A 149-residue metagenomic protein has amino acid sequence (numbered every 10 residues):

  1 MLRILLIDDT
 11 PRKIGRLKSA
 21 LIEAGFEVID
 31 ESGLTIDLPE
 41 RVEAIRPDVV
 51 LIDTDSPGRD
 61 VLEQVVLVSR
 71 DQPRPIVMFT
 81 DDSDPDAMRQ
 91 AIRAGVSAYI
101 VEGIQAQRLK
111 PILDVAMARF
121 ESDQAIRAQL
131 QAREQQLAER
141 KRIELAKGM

Functional and structural regions predicted by a protein language model:
M1-K13, L17-L21, V50: Conserved acidic segment of CheY-like receiver
I14, L34-P39, D48-V68: Conserved phosphotransfer microenvironments
A20, L109-E121: Receiver (REC) domain switch/output surface
G25-L34: Short hydrophobic/Thr-rich beta-strand motif most characteristic of the beta2 strand and flanking loop of CheY-like
P73-S83: A short, hydrophobic beta-strand element within the central beta-sheet of small alpha/beta folds
D86, I104-L113: C-terminal output helix
A128-M149: C-terminal output/effector regions of signal-responsive regulators
